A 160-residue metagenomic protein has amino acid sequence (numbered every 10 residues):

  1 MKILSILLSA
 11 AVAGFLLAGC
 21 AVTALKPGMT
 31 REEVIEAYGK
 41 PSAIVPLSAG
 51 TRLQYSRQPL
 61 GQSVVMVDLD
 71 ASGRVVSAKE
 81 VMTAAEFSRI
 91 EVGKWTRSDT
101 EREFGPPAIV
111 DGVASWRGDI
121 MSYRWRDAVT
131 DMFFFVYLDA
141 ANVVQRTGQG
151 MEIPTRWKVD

Functional and structural regions predicted by a protein language model:
M1-C20: Sec-dependent bacterial lipoprotein signal peptides
C20-D160: Residues within mature, well-folded domains
